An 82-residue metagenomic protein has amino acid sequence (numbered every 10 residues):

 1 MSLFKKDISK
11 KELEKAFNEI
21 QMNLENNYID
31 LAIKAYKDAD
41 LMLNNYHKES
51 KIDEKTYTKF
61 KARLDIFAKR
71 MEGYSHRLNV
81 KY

Functional and structural regions predicted by a protein language model:
M1-S2, Y82: Helical anchoring/docking segments at protein termini
S2-I33, H76: N-terminal acidic leader/helix
I8, N27, L31, I52-K55 (+1 more regions): A structural signal for alpha-helical segments
K10, E14-F17, I33-D40, K61-L64 (+1 more regions): Generic structural concept
E19, N23, M42-E49, R70 (+1 more regions): Amphipathic, soluble alpha-helical interaction motifs
K37-F60: Short, charge-rich amphipathic alpha-helical segments embedded in non-transmembrane helical bundles/solenoids
F60-Y82: Alpha-helical linker/edge segments of TPR/alpha-solenoid repeat scaffolds and analogous pre-/post-domain helices
